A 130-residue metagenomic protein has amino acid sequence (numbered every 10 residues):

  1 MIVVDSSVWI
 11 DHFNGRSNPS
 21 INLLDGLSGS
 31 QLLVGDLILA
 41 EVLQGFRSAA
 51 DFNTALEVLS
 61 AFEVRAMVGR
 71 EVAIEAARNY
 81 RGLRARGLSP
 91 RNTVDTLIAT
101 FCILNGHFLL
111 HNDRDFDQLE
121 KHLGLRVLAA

Functional and structural regions predicted by a protein language model:
M1, I103-A130: Acidic, PIN/NYN-like endoribonuclease modules and their adjacent C-terminal/linker elements
M1-V34, Q44-E57: Short, well-structured N-terminal submotif of metal-dependent ribonuclease cores
V4, V34, M67, L110-H111: Short beta-strand scaffold positions
D5, D95, D113-D115: Acidic active-site catalytic centers that drive phospho-/nucleotidyl reactions and related ester hydrolyses
W9-I10, L39-V42, F116: A generic structural signal for short hydrophobic patches within well-formed alpha-helices
S20, L39, F52, A73-A77 (+1 more regions): A general structural signal for well-ordered alpha-helical segments in protein cores
A50, E57-R65, G69: Active-site-proximal, substrate-binding regions of enzyme catalytic domains and RNA-binding/basic surfaces
R65-L110: Active-site neighborhoods of divalent-metal-dependent phosphate/nucleic-acid chemistry enzymes
